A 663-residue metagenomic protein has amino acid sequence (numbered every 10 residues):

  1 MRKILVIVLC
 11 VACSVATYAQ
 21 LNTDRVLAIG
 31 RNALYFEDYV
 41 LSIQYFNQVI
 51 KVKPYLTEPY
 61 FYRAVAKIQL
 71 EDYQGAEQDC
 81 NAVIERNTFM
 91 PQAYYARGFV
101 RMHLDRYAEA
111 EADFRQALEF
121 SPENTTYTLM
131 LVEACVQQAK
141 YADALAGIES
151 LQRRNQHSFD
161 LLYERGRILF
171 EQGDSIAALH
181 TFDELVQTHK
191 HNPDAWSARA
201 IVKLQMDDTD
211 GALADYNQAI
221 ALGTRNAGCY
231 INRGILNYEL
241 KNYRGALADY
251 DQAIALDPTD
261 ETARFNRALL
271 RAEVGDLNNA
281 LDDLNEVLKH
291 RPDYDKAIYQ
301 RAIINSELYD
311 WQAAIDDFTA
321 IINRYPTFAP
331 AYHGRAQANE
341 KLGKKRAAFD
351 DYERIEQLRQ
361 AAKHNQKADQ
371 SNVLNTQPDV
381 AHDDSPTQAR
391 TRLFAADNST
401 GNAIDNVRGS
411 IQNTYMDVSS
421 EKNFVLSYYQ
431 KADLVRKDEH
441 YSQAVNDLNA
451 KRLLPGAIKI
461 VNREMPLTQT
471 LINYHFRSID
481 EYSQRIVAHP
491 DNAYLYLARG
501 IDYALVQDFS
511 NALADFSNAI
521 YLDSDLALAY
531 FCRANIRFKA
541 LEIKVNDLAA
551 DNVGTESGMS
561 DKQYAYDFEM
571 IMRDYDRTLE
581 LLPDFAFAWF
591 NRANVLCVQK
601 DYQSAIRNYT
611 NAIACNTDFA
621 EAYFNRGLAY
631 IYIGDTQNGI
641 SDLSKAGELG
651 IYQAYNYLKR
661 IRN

Functional and structural regions predicted by a protein language model:
N22-D24, T57-E58, P91-Q92, T125-T126 (+12 more regions): Helix-start (N-cap) detector for alpha-helical repeat units in TPR-like alpha-solenoids, especially tetratricopeptide
A28, Y62, A96, M130 (+11 more regions): Canonical tetratricopeptide repeat
Y35-F36, Q69-L70, H103, Q137-Q138 (+12 more regions): Register position in tetratricopeptide repeats
V52, R86, F120, R153-N155 (+11 more regions): Structural marker of alpha-solenoid helical repeat scaffolds
E307, N323, T327-L495, N552-D567 (+1 more regions): Eukaryotic alpha-helical solenoid repeat scaffolds
